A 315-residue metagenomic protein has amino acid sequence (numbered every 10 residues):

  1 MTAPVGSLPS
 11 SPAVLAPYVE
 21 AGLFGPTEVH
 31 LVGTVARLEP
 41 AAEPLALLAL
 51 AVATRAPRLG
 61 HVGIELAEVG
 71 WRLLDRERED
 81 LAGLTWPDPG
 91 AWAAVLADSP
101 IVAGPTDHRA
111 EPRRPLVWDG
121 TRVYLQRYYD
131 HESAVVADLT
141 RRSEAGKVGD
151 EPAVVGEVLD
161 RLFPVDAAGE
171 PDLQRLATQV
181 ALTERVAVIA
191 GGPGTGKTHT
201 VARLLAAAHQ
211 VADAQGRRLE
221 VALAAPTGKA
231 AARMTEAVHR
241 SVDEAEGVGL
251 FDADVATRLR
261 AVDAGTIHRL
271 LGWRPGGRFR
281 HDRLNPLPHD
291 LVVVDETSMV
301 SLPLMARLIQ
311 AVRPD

Functional and structural regions predicted by a protein language model:
T2-D315: Conserved ATP-binding/catalytic motifs of P-loop helicase motor domains
